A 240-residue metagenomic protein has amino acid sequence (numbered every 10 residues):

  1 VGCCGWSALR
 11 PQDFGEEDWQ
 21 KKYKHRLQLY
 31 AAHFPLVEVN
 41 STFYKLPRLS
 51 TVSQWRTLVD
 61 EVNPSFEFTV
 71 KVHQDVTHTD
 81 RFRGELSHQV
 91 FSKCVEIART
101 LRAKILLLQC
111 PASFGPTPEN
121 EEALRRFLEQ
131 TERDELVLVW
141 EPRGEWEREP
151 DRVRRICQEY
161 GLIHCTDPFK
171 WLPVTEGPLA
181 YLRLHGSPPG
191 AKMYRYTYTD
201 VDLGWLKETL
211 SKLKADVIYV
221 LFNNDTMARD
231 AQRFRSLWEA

Functional and structural regions predicted by a protein language model:
V1-A240: Residues lining hydrophobic/aromatic ligand-binding pockets adjacent to catalytic sites
